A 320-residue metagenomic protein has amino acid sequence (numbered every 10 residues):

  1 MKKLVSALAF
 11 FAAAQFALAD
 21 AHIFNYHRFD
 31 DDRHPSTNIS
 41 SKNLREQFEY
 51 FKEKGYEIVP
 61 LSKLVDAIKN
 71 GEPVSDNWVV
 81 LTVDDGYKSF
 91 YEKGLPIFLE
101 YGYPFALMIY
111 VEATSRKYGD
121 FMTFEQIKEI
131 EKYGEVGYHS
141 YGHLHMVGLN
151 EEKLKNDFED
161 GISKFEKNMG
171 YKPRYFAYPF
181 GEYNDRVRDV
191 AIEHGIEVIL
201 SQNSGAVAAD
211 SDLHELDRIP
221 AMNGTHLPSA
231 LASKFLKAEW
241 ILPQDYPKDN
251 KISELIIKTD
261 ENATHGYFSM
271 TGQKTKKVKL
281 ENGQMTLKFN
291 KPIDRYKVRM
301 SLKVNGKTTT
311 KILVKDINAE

Functional and structural regions predicted by a protein language model:
M1-N77, P96-A106, V111-K117, F121-M122 (+1 more regions): Terminal accessory/targeting
Q15, G205-A208: A general structural signal for short secondary-structure junctions and capping/turn motifs
A21-N38, K54-E57, K69-V79, Y87-S89 (+3 more regions): Metal-dependent polysaccharide deacetylase catalytic core of the NodB/CE4 family, i.e., the active-site-bearing domain
V83, I196-G205: Acidic, His- and aromatic-enriched active-site or binding-groove loops in soluble protein domains that engage sugars
